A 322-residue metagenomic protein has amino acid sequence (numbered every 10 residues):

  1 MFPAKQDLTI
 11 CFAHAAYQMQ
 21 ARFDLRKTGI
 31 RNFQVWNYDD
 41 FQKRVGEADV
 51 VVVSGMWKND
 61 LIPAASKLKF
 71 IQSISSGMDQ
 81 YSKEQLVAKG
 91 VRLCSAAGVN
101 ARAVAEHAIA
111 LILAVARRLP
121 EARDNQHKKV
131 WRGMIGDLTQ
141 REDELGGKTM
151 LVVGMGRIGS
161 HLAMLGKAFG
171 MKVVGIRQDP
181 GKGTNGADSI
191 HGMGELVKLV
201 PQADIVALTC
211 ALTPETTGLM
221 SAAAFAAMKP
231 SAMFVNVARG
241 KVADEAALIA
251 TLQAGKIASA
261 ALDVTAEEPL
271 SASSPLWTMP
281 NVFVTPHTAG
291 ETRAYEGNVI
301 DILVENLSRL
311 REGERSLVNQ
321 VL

Functional and structural regions predicted by a protein language model:
M1-C94, S221: An N-terminal-biased, well-structured beta-alpha scaffold segment characteristic of Rossmann-like dinucleotide-binding
R44-G46, I62-A65, L145, L199-A203 (+2 more regions): A short, aliphatic-rich alpha-helical micro-motif
V91, A97-T149: Phosphate-binding beta-alpha-beta segment of Rossmann-like dinucleotide-binding domains, i.e., the NAD(P)
C94-H107, E121, A266-L322: C-terminal helix-to-coil terminal segments
M155-G156: Glycine-rich Rossmann-fold phosphate-binding loop(s) that bind the pyrophosphate of adenine dinucleotide cofactors
G159-S160: N-terminal Rossmann-fold NAD(P) dinucleotide-binding loop
A168-G186: NAD(P)-binding Rossmann-fold cofactor-contacting core
P180-P275: Rossmann-like adenosine-cofactor binding region
